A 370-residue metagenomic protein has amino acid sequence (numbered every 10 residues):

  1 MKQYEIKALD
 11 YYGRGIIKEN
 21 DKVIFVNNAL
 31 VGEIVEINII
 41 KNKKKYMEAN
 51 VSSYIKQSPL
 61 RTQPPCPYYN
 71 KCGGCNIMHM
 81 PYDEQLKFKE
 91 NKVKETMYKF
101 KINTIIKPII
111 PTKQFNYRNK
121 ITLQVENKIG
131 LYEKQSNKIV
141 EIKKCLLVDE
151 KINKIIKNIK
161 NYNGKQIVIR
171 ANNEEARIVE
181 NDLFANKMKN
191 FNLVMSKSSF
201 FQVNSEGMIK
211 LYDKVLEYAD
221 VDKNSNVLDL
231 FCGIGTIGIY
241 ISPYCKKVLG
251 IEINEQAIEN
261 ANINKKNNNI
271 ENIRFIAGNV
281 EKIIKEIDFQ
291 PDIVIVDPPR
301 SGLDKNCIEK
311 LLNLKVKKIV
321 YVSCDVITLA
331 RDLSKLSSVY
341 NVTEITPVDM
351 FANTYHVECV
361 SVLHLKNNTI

Functional and structural regions predicted by a protein language model:
M1-V296, S301-E309: Accessory RNA-recognition modules of RNA-modification enzymes
K120, H356-S361: Short hydrophobic/aromatic beta-strand or adjacent loop that forms the aromatic wall/cage of a ligand/substrate-binding
I276-V357, T369-I370: S-adenosylmethionine
V360-N368: Conserved beta strand-loop-helix elements of the APE1-like EEP
